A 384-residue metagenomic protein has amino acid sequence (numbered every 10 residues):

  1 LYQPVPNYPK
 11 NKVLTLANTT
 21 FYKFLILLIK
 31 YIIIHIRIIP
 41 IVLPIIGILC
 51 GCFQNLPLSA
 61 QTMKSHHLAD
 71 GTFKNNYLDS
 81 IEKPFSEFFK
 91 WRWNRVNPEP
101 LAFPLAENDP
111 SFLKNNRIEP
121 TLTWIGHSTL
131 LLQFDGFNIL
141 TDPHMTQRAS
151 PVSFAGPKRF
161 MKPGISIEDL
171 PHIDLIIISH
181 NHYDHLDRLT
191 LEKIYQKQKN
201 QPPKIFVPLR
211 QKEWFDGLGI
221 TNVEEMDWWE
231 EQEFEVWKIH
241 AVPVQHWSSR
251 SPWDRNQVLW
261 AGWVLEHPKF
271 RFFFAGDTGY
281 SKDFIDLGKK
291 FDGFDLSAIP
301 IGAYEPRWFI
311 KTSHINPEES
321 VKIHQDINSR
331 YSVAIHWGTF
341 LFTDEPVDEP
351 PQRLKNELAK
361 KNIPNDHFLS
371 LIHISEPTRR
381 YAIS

Functional and structural regions predicted by a protein language model:
V42-G51: Bacterial N-terminal signal peptides
C52-D169, E266-G276, D295-I301, N356: Metallo-beta-lactamase
F53-L56, Q61-N76, I167-L170, L175 (+5 more regions): Cap/insert and terminal regions of metallo-dependent hydrolase folds
N97-R117, P208-F270, R353-L371: Metallo-beta-lactamase
L130-Q133, E233-D295, K311, I315-E319: Catalytic core of the metallo-beta-lactamase
M145-K162, W247-D254, E305-H314: Acidic/histidine-rich helix-loop elements that form or flank divalent-metal/phosphate-binding sites at the catalytic
F154-F206, N222, D292-A298: Active-site metal-binding motif and surrounding structural segment of the metallo-beta-lactamase
I372-S384: Single conserved hydrophobic/aromatic residue that forms the stacking wall/gate of nucleotide- or nucleobase-binding
